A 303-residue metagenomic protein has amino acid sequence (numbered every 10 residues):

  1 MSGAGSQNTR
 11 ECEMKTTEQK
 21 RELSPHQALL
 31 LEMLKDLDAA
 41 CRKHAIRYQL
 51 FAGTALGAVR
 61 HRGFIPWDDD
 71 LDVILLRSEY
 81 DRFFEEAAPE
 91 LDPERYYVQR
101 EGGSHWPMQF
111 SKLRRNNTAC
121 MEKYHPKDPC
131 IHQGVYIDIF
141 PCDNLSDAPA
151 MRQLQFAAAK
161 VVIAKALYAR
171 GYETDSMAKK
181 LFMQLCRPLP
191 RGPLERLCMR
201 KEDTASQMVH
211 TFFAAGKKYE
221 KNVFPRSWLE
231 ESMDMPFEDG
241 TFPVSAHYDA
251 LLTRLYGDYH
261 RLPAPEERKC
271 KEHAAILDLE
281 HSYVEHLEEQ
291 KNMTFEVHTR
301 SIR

Functional and structural regions predicted by a protein language model:
M1-E13: Short, Lys/Arg-enriched N-terminal segments with co-localized hydrophobic residues within the first ~10-30 amino acids
E18-R42, A87-D147, L167-E173, M183-L255 (+1 more regions): Conserved catalytic core of two-metal-ion nucleotidyltransferases
D38-L71, Y80-D81, S227, L255: Active-site nucleotide-donor binding segment shared across nucleotidyl transfer reactions
R47-Y48, D72, D234, T241: Beta-sheet entry/capping signal
I74-L76: Short hydrophobic/aromatic beta-strand micro-patches that form the beta-sheet surface supporting nucleotide- or nucleic
A148-L154: A short secondary-structure junction signal
